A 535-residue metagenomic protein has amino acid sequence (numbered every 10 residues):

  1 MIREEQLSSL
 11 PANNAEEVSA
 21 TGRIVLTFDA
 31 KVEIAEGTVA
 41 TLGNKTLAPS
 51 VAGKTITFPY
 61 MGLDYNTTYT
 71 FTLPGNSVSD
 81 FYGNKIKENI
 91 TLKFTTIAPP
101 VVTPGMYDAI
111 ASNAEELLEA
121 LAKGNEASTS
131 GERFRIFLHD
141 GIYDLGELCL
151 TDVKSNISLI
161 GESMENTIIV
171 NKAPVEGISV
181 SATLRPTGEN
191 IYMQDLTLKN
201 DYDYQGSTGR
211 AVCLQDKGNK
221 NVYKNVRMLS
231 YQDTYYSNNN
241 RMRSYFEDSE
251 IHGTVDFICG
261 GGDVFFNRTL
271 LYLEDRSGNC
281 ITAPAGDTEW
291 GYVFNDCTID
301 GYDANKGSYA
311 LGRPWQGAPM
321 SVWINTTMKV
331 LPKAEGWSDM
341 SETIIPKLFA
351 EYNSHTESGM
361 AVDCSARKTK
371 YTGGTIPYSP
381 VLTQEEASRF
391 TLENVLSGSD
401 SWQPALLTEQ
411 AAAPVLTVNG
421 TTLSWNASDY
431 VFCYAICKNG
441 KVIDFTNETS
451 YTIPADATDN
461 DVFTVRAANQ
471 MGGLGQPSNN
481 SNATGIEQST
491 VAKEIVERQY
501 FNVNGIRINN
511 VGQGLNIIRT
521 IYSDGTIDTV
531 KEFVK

Functional and structural regions predicted by a protein language model:
M1-V39, Y65, E88-V101: N-terminal non-catalytic regions of secreted/periplasmic and cell-surface proteins
G37-A40, F432-I436, R498: Short beta-strand elements bearing conserved aromatic residues within extracellular beta-rich modules
L47-A52, K441-E448: Short beta-strand segments within Ig-like beta-sandwich modules, predominantly Fibronectin type-III
M61-T70, T452-V462, N510-G512: Surface-exposed, short loops/turns at beta-strand junctions within beta-sandwich domains
S77-K85, A468-G473: Short, solvent-exposed loop/turn segments at the edges of extracellular beta-sandwich modules
P99-T422, D429-A435, I443-S481: Sequence-level preference for short, compositionally simple segments enriched in small aliphatic or small polar residues
N480-N504: Residue-level detector of functionally pivotal "anchor" positions at catalytic/ligand-binding pockets or at interdomain
I517-K535: C-terminal tail/sorting-segment detector
